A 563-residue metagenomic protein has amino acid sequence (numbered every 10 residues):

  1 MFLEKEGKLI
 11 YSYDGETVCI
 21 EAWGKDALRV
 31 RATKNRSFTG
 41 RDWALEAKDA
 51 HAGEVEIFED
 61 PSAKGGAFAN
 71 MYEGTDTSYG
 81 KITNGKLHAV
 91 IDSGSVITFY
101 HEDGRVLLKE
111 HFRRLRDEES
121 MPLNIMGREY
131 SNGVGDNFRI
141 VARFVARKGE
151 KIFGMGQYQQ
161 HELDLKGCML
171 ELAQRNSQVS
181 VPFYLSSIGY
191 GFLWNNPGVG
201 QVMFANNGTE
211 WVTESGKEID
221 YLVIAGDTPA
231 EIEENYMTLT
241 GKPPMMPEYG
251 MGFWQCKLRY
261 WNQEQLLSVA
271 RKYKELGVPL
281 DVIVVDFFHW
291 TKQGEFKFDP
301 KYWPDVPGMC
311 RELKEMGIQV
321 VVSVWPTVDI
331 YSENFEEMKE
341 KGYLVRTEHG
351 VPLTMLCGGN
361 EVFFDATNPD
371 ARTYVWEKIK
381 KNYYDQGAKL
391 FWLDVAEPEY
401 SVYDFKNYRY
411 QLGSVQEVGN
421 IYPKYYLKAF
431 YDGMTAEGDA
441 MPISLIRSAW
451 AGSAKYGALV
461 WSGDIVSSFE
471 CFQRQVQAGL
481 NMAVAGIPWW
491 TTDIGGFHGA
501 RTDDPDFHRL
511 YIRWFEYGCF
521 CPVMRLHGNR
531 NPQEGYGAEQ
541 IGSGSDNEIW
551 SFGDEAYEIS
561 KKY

Functional and structural regions predicted by a protein language model:
M1-G250, C256-L258, Q263-R271, V282-V285 (+5 more regions): N-terminal accessory segment at the very beginning of proteins
E46, E118, E129, P279-S560: Aromatic- and carboxylate-enriched substrate-binding clefts and catalytic-loop regions of carbohydrate-active enzymes
I140, G154, Q159-H161, L172 (+8 more regions): Basic, gly/Ser/Thr/Pro-rich low-complexity segments located predominantly at protein N termini
Y563: Conserved catalytic/cofactor-binding microenvironments
